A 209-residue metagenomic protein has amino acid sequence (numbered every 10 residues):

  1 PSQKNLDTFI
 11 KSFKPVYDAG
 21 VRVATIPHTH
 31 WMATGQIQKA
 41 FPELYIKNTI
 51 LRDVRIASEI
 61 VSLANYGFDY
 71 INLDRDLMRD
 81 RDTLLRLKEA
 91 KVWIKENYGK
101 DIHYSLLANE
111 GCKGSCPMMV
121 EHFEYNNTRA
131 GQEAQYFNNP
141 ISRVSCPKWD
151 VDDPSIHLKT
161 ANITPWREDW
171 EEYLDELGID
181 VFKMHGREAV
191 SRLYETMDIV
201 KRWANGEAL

Functional and structural regions predicted by a protein language model:
P1-S62, F68, N72-L209: Active-site pocket-lining/capping segments in soluble small-molecule metabolic enzymes
